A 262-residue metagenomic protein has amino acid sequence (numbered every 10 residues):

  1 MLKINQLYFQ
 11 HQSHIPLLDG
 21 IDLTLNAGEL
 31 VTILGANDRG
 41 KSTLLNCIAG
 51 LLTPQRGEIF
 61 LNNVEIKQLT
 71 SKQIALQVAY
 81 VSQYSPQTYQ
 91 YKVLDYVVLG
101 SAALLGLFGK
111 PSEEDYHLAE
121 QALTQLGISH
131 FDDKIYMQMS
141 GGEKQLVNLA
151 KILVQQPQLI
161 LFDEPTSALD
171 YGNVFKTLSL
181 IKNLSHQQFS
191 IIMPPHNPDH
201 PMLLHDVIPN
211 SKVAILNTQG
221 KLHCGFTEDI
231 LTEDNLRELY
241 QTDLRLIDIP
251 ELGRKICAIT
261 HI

Functional and structural regions predicted by a protein language model:
M1-I4, Y8-G20, A27, D38 (+2 more regions): A short, flexible loop at the N-terminus of ABC-type nucleotide-binding domains that lies
L34-A36: The feature captures the beta-strand-to-loop junction immediately N-terminal to the Walker
A49: Helix-to-loop junction immediately C-terminal to a conserved catalytic motif
G57-E65, I74: Conserved ABC transporter NBD signature motif
K110, I135-M139, E143: Conserved ABC ATPase signature
I160-E164: Catalytic Walker B motif of ABC-type/P-loop ATPase nucleotide-binding domains
T227-I262: ABC ATPase nucleotide-binding domains
